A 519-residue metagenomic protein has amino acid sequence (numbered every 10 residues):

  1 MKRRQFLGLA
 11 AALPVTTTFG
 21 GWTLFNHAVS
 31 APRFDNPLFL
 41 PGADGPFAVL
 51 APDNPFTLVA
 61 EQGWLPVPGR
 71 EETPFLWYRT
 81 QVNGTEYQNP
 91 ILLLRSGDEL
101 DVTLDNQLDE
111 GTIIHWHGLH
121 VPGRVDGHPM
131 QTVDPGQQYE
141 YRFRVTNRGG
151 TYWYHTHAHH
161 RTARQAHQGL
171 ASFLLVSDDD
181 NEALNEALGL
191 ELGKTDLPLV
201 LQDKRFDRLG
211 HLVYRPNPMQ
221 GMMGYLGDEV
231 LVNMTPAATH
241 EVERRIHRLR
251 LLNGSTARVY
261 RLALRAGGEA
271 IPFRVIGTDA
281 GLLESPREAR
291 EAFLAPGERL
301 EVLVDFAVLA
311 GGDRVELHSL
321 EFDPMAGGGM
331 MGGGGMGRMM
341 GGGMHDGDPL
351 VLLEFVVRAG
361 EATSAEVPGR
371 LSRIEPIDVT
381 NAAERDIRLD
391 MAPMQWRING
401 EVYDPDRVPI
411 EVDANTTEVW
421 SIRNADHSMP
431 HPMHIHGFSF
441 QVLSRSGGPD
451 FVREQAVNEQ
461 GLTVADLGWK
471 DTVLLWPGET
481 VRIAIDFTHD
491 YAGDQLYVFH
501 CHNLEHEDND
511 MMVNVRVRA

Functional and structural regions predicted by a protein language model:
M1-P14: N-terminal secretory signal peptides and thylakoid transit peptides that target proteins across membranes
P14-A295, V302, M325-D390, V464 (+3 more regions): Histidine-centered copper-binding motifs that mark active-site loops of extracellular/periplasmic copper enzymes
T57, E72, A171, G312-L320 (+3 more regions): Conserved long hydrophobic alpha-helices within structured protein cores
E71-T73, W116-G118, R124-P129, R274-P286 (+1 more regions): Active-site pocket scaffolds in enzymes
D109, G149, H167, A257 (+4 more regions): A cross-taxa feature marking solvent-exposed loop/turn segments within ectodomains of secreted and single-pass membrane
R144-R148, D305-G311, T488-A492: Short, surface-exposed loop/turn segments at beta-strand-coil junctions that are enriched for proline with nearby
Y154-H157, L309-D323, A492-H502: Short, surface-exposed ligand- or partner-binding patches at beta-edge/loop junctions that are enriched in aromatics
L264-A266, S319-E321, N424, N503: Short acidic, glycine-rich loop/turn motifs
